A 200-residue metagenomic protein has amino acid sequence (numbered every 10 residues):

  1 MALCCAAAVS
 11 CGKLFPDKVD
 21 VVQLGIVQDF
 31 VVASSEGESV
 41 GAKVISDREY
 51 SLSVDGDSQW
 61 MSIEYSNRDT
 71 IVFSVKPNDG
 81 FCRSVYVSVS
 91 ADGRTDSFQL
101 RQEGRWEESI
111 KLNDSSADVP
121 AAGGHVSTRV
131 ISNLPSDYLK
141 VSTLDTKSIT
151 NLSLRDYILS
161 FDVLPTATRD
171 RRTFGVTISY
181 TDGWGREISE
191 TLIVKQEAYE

Functional and structural regions predicted by a protein language model:
C5-F30, E197-E200: Bacterial Sec-dependent N-terminal signal peptides
V27-A33, D114-P120, I149-T150: Short beta-strand segments of immunoglobulin-like
F30, S39-V72, S132-S160: Surface-exposed binding patches on compact interaction domains or structured appendages
S35-G41, A121-S127: Short coil/turn motif common to extracellular beta-sandwich-like domains
K76-F81, L164-D170: Short, surface-exposed loop/turn segments at beta-strand-coil junctions that are enriched for proline with nearby
F81-G93, D170-D182: A short beta-strand micro-motif common to beta-rich folds, especially ectodomain repeats
G93-Q99, R186-L192: Extracellular and select intracellular beta-sandwich modules with Ser/Thr-enriched, small-residue motifs on
E103-S109, K195-E200: Extracellular interdomain linker/stem segments of modular secreted and single-pass surface proteins
